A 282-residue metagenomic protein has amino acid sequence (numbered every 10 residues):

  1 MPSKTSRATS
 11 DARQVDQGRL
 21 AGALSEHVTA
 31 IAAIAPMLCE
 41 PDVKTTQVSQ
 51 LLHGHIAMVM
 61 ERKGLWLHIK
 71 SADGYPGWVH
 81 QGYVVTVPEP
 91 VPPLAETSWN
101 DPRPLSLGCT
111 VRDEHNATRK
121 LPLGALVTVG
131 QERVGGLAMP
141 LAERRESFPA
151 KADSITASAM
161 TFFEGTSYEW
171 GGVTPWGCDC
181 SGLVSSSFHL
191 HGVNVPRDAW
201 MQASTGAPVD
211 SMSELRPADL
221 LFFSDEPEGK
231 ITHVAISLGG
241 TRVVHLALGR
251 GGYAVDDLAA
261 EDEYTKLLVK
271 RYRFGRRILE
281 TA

Functional and structural regions predicted by a protein language model:
M1-E26, D42, S49, H53-M58 (+2 more regions): Boundary regions of SH3-family modules and the immediately adjacent low-complexity/disordered segments in eukaryotic
A12, T86, V209, T232 (+1 more regions): Aromatic- and glycine-rich peptidoglycan recognition patches
S25-L38, P93-C109, S186-Q202, L238: Short, basic/aromatic beta-hairpin or loop at an interaction surface
L38-E40, R112, S224: Core beta-strand residues in small-molecule sensory/regulatory alpha/beta domains
P92-K120, F163, E169, V173 (+2 more regions): Glycine- and charge-enriched low-complexity intrinsically disordered segments
S167-P217: Catalytic cysteine-centered active-site loop
E214-P227: Hydrophobic/aromatic-rich core segments of domains that either
